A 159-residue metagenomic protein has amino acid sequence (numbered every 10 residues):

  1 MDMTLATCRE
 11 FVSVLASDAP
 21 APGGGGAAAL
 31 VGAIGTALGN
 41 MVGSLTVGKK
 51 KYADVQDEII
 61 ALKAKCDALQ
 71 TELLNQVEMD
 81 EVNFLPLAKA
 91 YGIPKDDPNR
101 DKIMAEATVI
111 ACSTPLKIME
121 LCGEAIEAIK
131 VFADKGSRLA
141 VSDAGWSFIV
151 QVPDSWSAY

Functional and structural regions predicted by a protein language model:
M3-P22: Short, hydrophobic/aliphatic alpha-helical segments
T4, L30, I34, E58: Gly/Ser-rich oxyanion-binding loop with an adjacent helix/lid that shapes the negatively charged ligand pocket
T7, F11, I34-M41, Q76-M79 (+4 more regions): Amphipathic, well-ordered alpha-helical segments in soluble domains
S17-N40, A140-A158: Conserved phosphate/anionic-ligand binding catalytic regions in large, soluble enzymes, centered on
M41-A53: Transmembrane signal-anchor/signal-peptide helices with a preference for the extracytoplasmic
K50-K89: A structural-propensity feature for long, helix-poor, extended segments
I60-K65, E127, I149, W156: Long, C-terminal-biased catalytic regions of enzyme "large/alpha" subunits
D80-I149, P153: Amphipathic alpha-helical interface segments
